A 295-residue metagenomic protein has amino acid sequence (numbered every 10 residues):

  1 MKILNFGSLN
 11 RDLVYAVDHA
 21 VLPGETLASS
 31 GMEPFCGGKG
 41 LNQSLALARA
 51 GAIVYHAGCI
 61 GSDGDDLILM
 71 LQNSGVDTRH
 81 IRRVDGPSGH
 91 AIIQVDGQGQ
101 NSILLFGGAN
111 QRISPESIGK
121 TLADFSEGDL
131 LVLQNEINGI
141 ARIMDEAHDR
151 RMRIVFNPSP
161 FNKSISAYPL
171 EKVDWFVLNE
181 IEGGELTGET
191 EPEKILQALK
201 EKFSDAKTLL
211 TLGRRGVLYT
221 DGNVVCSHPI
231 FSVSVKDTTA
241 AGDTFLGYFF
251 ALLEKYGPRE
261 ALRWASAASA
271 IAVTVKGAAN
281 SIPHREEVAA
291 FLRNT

Functional and structural regions predicted by a protein language model:
M1-P23: Positively charged, low-complexity intrinsically disordered leader regions
K2-I3, P23-H90, A290-N294: Substrate-binding N-lobe of the ribokinase-like
I3-L4, K163, P192-T295: Conserved phosphate-binding/catalytic region of the ribokinase-like
L45, H90-Q94, S102, G216-T220: Short beta-strand scaffold segments in enzyme catalytic cores
H56, I81-R83, I93-L130: Conserved phosphate-binding/catalytic loop of the ribokinase/pfkB sugar-kinase fold
I118, G183-G184, V217, V288: A generic structural signal for short hydrophobic patches within well-formed alpha-helices
L130-Q197, R215-G216: Conserved beta-alpha-beta core of the PfkB/ribokinase-like small-molecule kinase fold
